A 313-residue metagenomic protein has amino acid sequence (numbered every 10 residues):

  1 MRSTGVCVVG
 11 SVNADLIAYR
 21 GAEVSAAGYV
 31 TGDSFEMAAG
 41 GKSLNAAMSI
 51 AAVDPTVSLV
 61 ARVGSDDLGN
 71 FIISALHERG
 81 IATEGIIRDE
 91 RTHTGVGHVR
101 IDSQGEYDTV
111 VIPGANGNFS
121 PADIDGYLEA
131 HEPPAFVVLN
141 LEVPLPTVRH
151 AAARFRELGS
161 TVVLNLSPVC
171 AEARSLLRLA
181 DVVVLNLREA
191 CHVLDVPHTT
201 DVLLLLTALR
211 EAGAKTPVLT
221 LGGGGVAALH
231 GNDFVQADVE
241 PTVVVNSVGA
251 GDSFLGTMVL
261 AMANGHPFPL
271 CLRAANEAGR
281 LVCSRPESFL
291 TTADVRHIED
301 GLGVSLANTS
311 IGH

Functional and structural regions predicted by a protein language model:
M1-R62, D67-I81, V245, T309-H313: Glycine-rich phosphate/adenosyl-contacting loop at the front of the ribokinase-like
M1-V6, A171, D201-H313: Conserved phosphate-binding/catalytic region of the ribokinase-like
S34, V60-S65, T83-T94, N165-S167 (+1 more regions): Beta-strand->loop->alpha-helix junctions that form or flank phosphate-binding loops in nucleotide-handling enzymes
M48, V96-R100, D108-T109, G225-L229: Short beta-strand scaffold segments in enzyme catalytic cores
R88-D89, V99-F136, L141: Conserved phosphate-binding/catalytic loop of the ribokinase/pfkB sugar-kinase fold
G117-A122, V162-P168, V239: Short gly/ser/thr-rich secondary-structure transition/capping motifs
R149-A152, R156-F234: Conserved phosphate/ATP/ADP-binding segment of small-molecule kinases
